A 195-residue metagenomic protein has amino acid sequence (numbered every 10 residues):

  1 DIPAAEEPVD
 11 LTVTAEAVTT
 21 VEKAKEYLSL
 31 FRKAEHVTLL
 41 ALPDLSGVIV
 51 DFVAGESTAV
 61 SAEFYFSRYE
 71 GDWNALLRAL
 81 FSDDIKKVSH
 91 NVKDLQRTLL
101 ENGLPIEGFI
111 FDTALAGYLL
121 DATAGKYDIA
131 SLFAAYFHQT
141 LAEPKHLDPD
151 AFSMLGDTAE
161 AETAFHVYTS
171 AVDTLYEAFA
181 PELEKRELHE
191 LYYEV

Functional and structural regions predicted by a protein language model:
D1-F81: Long, highly charged low-complexity segments
D1-P3, L132, H146-V195: Mixed-charge, glycine-rich, non-catalytic linkers/tails in nucleic-acid processing enzymes
S29, R78, R97, S131-A135 (+2 more regions): Solvent-exposed alpha-helical segments within well-ordered globular domains of core cellular machineries
L45-S46, N74, K93, T113-G117 (+3 more regions): Non-catalytic, well-ordered alpha-helical scaffold segments
G55-T58, S82-D83, L99-G108, P181-K185: Secondary-structure transition/capping motifs at alpha-helix termini and the adjoining loop/turn into the next element
I85-V92: Acidic beta-strand-to-loop metal/phosphate-binding motif
K93-H146: Metal-dependent phosphoesterase core characteristic of DEDDh/y 3'-5' exonuclease domains
